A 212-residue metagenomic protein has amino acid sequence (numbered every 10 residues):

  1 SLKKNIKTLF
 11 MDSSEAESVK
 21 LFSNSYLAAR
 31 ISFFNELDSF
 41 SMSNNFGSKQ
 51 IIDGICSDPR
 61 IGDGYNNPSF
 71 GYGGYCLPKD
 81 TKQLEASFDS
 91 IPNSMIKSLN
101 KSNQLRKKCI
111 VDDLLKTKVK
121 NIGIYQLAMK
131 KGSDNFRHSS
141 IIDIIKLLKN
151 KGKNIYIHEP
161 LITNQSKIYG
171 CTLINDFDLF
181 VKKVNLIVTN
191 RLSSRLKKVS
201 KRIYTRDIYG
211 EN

Functional and structural regions predicted by a protein language model:
S1-N212: Structural/interface elements that position substrates and couple domains in central-metabolism enzymes
